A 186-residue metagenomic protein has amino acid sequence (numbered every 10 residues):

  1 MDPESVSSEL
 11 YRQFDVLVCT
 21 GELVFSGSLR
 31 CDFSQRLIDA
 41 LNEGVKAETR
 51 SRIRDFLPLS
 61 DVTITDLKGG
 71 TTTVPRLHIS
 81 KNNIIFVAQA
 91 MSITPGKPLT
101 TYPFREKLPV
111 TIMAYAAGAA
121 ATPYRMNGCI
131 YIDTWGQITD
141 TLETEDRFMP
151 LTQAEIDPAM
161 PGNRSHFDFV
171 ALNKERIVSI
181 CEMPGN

Functional and structural regions predicted by a protein language model:
M1-N186: Conserved RNA-binding domains used in RNP assembly and mRNA/RNA metabolism
